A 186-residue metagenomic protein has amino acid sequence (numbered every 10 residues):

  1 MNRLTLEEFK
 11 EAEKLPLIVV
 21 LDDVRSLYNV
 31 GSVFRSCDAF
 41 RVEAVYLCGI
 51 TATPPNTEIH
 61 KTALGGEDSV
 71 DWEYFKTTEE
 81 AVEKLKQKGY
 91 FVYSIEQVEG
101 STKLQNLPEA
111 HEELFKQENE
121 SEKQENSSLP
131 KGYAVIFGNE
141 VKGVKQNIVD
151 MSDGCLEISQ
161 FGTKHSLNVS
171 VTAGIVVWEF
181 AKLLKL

Functional and structural regions predicted by a protein language model:
N2-E99, A181: RNA substrate-binding interface of SAM-dependent RNA methyltransferases
I50-A52, E140, Q160-K164: Short, acidic/turn-prone active-site loops that include or flank metal/cofactor- and phosphate-binding residues
P54-I59, K142-I148: Short, glycine/polar-rich helix-capping loops at beta-to-alpha or helix-loop-helix junctions that flank or form
K61-G66, A110-H111, I175: Short, hinge-like loop/turn segments at secondary-structure boundaries
Q97-G100, N139-K142: Short glycine-rich anion-binding loops that position phosphate/pyrophosphate groups of nucleotides and phosphorylated
Q105-K131: Intrinsically disordered, low-complexity terminal tails and inter-domain linkers enriched for S/T/G/P/D/E
Q146-L186: Structured adenosyl-cofactor binding patch, chiefly the S-adenosyl-L-methionine
